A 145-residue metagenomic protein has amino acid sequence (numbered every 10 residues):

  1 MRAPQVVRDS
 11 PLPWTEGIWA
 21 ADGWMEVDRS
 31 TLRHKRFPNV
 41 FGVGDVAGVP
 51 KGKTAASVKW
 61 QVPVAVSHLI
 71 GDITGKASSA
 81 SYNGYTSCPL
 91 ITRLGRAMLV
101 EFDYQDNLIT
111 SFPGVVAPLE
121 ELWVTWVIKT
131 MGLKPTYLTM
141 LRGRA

Functional and structural regions predicted by a protein language model:
M1-W60, I70: FAD-site-proximal beta/loop scaffold in flavoenzymes
R2-V6, I73-T74, N83-P89, F102-E120: Short, surface-exposed, charge-dense and proline/glycine-enriched linear segments
D22-F41, T92-F112: FAD-binding beta-loop-beta segment adjacent to the flavin cofactor pocket
G23-E26, P50-G52, A65-L69, P113-A117 (+1 more regions): Glycine-rich loops and low-complexity Gly/Arg-rich segments that provide flexible linkers or classic glycine-based
R29-H34, S57, G71-K76, L119-W123 (+1 more regions): Short C-terminal domain-edge/linker segments immediately following a structured domain
V46-T92, E101: A conserved FAD-binding loop/helix module that cradles the flavin
N83-G95, K129-M131, R142: A short, charged, Gly/Pro-tolerant segment at domain boundaries
L99-A145: C-terminal auxiliary extensions adjacent to catalytic cores
